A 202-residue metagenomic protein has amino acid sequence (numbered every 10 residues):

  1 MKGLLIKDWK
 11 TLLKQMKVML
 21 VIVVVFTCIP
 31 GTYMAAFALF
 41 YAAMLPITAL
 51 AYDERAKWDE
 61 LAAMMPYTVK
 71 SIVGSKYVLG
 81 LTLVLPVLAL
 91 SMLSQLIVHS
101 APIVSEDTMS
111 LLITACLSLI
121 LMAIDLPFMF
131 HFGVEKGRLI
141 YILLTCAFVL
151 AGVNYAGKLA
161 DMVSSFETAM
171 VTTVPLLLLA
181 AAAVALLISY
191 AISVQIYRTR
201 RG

Functional and structural regions predicted by a protein language model:
M1-K57, S75-G202: Hydrophobic alpha-helical transmembrane segments of membrane proteins
A63-T68: Short helix-to-coil transition segments within interhelical loops that connect adjacent transmembrane helices
S71-V73: Alpha-helix N-cap/helix-start motif at helix boundaries, enriched for small hydrophobics
